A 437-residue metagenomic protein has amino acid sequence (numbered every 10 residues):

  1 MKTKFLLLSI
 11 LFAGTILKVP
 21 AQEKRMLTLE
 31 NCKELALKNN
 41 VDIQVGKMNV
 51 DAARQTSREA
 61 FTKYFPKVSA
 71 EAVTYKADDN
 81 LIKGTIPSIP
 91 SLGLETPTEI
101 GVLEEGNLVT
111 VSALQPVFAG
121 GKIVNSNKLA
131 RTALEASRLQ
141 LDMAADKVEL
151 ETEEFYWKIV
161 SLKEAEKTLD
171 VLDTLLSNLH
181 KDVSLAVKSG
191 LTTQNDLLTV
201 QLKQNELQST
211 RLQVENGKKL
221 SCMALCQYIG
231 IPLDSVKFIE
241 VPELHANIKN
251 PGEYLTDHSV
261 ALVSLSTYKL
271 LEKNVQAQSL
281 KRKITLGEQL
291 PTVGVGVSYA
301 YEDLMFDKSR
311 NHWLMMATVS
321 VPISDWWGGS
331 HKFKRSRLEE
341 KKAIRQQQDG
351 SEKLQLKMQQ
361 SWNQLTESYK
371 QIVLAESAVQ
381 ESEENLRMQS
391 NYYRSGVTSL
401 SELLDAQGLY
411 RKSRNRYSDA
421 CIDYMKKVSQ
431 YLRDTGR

Functional and structural regions predicted by a protein language model:
M1-E30, L37, Y424: Bacterial Sec-dependent N-terminal signal peptides
L6, Q22, S69, D78 (+2 more regions): Acidic, low-complexity, intrinsically disordered peripheral segments
A21-D79, L233-D234, F238-S279, Y369: Bacterial Sec-pathway N-terminal export signals of envelope proteins
L27, Q55, A144-V260, S361-Q364 (+1 more regions): Periplasmic alpha-helical coiled-coil/stalk elements that build and connect Gram-negative outer-membrane
Q44, K67-T85, T98-L103, L114-M143 (+4 more regions): Small/polar (Gly/Ser/Thr/Ala-rich) solvent-exposed segments that form structured loops/beta-strands/short helices used
V45-A60, A144, V148-K167, N178 (+5 more regions): Amphipathic alpha-helical coiled-coil segments
G106-L108, E154, T199, T292 (+1 more regions): Transmembrane beta-barrel architecture of outer-membrane proteins
T110-S112, Y156, G294, M316-T318 (+1 more regions): Membrane-embedded beta-strand positions in outer-membrane beta-barrel channels/transporters
